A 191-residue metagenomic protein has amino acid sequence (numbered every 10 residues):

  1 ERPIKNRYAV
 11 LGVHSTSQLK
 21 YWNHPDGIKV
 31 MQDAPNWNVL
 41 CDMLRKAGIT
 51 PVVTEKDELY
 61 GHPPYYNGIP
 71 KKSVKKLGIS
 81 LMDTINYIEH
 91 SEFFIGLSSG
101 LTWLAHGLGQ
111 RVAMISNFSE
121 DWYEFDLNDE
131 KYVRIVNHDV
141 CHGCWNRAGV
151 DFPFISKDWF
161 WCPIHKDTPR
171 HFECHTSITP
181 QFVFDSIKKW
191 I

Functional and structural regions predicted by a protein language model:
E1-M31: Mid-sequence helix-capping/hinge segment at a functional interface
R7, K72, T168-H171: Short amphipathic alpha-helical segments
L11, N86, D185, K189: Charged/polar, solvent-exposed surface patches and flexible loops
G12-W22, V53-P64, W145-C162: Short regulatory "switch" loops immediately downstream of catalytic or recognition motifs within protein catalytic
D26-Y123: Donor-binding and catalytic core of enzymes assembling or modifying cell-surface/extracellular glycoconjugates
H106-I191: Nucleotide-sugar donor-binding patch of glycosyltransferase catalytic domains
